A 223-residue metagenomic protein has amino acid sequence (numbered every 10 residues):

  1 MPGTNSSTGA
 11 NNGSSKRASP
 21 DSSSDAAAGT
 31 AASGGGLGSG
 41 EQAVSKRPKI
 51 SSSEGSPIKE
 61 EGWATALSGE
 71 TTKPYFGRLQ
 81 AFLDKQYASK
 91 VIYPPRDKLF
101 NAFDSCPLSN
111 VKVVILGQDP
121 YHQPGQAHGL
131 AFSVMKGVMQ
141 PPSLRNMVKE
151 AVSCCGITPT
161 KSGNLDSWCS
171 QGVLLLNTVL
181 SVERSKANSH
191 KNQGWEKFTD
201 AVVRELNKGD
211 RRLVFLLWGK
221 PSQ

Functional and structural regions predicted by a protein language model:
M1-R96: N-terminal intrinsically disordered, compositionally biased regulatory/targeting segments that precede the folded
S56-Q223: A polyanion-binding, active-site-adjacent surface
